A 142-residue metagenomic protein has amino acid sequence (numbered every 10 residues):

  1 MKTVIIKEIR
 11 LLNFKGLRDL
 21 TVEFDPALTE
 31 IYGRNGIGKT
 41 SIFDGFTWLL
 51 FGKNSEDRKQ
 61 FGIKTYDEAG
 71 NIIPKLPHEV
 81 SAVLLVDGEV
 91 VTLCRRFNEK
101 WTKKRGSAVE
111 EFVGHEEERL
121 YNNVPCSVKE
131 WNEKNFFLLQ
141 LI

Functional and structural regions predicted by a protein language model:
M1-T3, F14-G16, E23, I72-P74 (+3 more regions): A generic structural signal for short, solvent-exposed coil/turn residues that cap or connect secondary-structure
M1-W48: Pre-Walker A-like glycine/lysine-rich segment at the N-terminus of P-loop NTPase domains
N13, N35, R95, L139-Q140: Short low-polarity hydrophobic stretches
R18, K39, N54, Q140-L141: Secondary-structure boundary/capping signal
Y32, F43-R105, V113-N135: Conserved P-loop NTP-binding catalytic core
K134-I142: Extended assembly-interface/linker segments at domain junctions
